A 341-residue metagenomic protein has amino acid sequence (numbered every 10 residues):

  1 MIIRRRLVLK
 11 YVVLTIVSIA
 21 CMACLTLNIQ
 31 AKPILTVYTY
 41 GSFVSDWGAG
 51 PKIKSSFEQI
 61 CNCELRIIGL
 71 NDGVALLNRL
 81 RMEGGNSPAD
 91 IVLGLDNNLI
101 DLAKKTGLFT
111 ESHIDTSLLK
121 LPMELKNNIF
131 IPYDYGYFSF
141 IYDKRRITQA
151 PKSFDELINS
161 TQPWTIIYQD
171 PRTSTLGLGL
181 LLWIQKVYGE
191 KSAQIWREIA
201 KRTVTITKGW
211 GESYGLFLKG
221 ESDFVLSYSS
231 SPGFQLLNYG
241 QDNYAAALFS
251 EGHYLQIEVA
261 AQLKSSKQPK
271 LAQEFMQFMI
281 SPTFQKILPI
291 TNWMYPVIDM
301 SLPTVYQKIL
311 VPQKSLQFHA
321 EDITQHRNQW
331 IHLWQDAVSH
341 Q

Functional and structural regions predicted by a protein language model:
I34, Y38-G50, N71-A75, S87-S222: Extracytoplasmic ligand-binding site segments that recognize negatively charged/polar headgroups
P51-I67: Short alpha-helix C-terminal cap/hinge motif
N98-L102, L218, S222-N243, N292: A ligand-binding cleft/hinge motif common to bilobed small-molecule-binding domains
T110-T116, N128-P132, D155-I158, L236-Y254 (+1 more regions): Short beta-strand->loop
L121-M123, G136, W196-A200, I206-T207 (+2 more regions): Periplasmic-binding protein-like
S139-R146, Q185, Q256-Q268, I287: A bilobed periplasmic-binding-protein/Venus flytrap-type ligand-binding module shared by bacterial periplasmic
L263-F318: Mature extracytoplasmic/periplasmic domains
V305-Q341: Extracellular/periplasmic bilobal clamshell ligand-binding domains
